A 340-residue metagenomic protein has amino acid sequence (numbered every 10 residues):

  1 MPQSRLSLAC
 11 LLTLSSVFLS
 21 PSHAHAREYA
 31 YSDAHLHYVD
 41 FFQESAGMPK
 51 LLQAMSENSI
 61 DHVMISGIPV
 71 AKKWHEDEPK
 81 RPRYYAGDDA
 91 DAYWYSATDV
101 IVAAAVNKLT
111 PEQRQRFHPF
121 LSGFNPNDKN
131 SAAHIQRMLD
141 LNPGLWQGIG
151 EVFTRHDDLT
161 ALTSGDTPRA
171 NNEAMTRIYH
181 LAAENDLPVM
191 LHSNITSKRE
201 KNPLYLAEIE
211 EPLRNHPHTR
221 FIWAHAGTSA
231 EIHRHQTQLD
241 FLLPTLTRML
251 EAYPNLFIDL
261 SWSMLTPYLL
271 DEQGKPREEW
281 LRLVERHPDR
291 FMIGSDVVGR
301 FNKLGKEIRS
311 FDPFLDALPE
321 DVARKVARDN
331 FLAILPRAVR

Functional and structural regions predicted by a protein language model:
M1-C10: Bacterial N-terminal signal peptides that target proteins for export
A9-S20: Bacterial N-terminal signal peptides
H25-A104: An N-terminally biased module of ancient metal coordination in phosphate/nucleic-acid-related enzymes
Y29, P79-S197: Active-site gating/metal-coordination segments in enzymes
Y29-A34, Q43, G47-S66, R282-M292 (+1 more regions): Mid-to-C-terminal alpha-helical segments outside catalytic/metal-binding sites
S32-L36, V63-I65, F117-L121, G148-E151 (+4 more regions): Hydrophobic faces of well-ordered beta-strands that scaffold small-molecule active sites in alpha/beta enzyme cores
V39-G47, V70-W74, A92-T98, F124-A132 (+6 more regions): Acidic-and-aromatic substrate-binding clefts and catalytic sites of carbohydrate-active enzymes
T110, H156, T163-M292: Catalytic pocket-lining loop regions of alpha/beta-barrel enzymes, especially the amidohydrolase/enolase/GH5 lineages
